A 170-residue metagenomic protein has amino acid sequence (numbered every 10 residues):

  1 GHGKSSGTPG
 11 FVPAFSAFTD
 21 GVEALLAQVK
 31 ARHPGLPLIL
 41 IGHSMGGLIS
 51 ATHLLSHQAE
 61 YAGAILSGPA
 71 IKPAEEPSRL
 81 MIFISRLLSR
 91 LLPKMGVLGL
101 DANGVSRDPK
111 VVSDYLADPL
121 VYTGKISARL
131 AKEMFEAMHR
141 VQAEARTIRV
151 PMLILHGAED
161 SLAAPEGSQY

Functional and structural regions predicted by a protein language model:
G1-G3, I71: Alpha/beta-hydrolase active-site loop signature
G3-H33: Catalytic nucleophile-loop/oxyanion-hole region of alpha/beta-hydrolase and closely related hydrolase-like folds
H33-H43: Alpha/beta-hydrolase fold nucleophile elbow
H43-I126: Alpha/beta-hydrolase-fold enzymes
I126-E144, R149: Active-site nucleophile elbow and catalytic-triad environment of alpha/beta-hydrolase enzymes
I148, I154-H156, D160: Short beta-strand/loop motif that positions the catalytic acidic residue of the alpha/beta-hydrolase fold
V150, A164-Y170: Short alpha-helix in the alpha/beta-hydrolase fold that links the catalytic acid
